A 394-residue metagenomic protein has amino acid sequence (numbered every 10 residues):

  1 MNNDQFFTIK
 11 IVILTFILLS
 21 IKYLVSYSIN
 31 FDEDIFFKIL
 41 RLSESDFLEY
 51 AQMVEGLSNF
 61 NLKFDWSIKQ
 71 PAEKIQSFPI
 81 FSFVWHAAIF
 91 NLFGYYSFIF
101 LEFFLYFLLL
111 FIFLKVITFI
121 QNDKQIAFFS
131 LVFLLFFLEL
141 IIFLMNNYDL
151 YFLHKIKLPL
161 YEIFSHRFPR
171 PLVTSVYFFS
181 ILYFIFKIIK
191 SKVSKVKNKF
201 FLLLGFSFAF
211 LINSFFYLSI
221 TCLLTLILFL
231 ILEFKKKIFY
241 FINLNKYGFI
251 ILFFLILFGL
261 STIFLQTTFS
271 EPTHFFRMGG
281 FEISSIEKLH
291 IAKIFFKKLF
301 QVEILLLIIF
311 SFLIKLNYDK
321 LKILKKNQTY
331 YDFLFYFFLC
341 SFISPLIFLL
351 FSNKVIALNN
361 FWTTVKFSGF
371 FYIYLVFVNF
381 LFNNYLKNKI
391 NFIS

Functional and structural regions predicted by a protein language model:
M1-E33, Q121-L131, F249-L252, Q328 (+1 more regions): Start-transfer (signal-anchor) and selected internal transmembrane alpha helices of multi-pass inner/ER membrane
S20-F179, N213-I220: Active-site lumenal/periplasmic loops and adjacent helix-entry segments of GT-C-fold, multi-pass membrane
L42, K157-R170, S284-V302, T363: Short aromatic-rich membrane-water interface segments that cap or initiate transmembrane helices in multi-pass membrane
D46, N213-K326, D332-F335, L339-L346 (+1 more regions): Transmembrane catalytic cores of multi-pass membrane glycosyltransferases and polysaccharide-assembly enzymes
V173-F200: Membrane-interface transmembrane helices that cradle and orient dolichyl/undecaprenyl
K199-F216: Membrane-interface alpha helices of multi-pass inner-membrane proteins
I220-C222, K354-Y385: Hydrophobic/aromatic-rich transmembrane helices and adjacent perimembrane loops
K246-I256, N379-S394: Signature aromatic-anchored transmembrane alpha helix within multi-pass, membrane-resident enzymes that catalyze glycan
